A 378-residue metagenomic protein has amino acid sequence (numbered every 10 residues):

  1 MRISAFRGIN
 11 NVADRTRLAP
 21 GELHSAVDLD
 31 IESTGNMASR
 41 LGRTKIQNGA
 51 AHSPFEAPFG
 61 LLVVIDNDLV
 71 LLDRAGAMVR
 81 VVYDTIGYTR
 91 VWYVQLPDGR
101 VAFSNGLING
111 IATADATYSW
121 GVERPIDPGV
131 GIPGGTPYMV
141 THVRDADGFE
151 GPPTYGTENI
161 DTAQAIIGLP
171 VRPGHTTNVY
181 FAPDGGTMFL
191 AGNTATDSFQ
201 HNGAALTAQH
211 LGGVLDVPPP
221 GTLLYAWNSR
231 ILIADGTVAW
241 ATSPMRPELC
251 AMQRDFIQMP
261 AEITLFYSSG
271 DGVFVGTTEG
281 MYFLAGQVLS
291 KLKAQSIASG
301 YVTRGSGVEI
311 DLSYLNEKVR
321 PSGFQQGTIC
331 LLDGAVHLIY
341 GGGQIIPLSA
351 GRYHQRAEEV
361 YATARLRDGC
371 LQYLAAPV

Functional and structural regions predicted by a protein language model:
M1-R80, I108, M139, V143-F149 (+2 more regions): N-terminal beta-propeller domains
R2-F6, M78-D235, L249-R254: Disordered, low-complexity "stalk" and linker segments at domain junctions of extracellular and cell-surface proteins
R2-R15, S25, G99-R100, E262-V378: Beta-sheet-dominated scaffold domains
H24-A50, V64-Y93, G110-P125, G192-A195 (+4 more regions): Trp- and S/T/G-rich repeat-edge/linker motifs of beta-rich repeat architectures
A51-H52, P58-L62, R90-V94, G168-V171 (+4 more regions): Short linear motifs in intrinsically disordered
H52-I65, G99-F103, T177-Y180, T328 (+1 more regions): Short hydrophobic/aromatic-rich beta-strand motifs
F55-E56, V63-V64, Q95, F103-S104 (+9 more regions): Residue-level signal for WD-repeat beta-propeller blades
P137-G168, P183, M188, S198 (+7 more regions): Subunit-assembly interface segments of extracellular/virion macromolecular structures
